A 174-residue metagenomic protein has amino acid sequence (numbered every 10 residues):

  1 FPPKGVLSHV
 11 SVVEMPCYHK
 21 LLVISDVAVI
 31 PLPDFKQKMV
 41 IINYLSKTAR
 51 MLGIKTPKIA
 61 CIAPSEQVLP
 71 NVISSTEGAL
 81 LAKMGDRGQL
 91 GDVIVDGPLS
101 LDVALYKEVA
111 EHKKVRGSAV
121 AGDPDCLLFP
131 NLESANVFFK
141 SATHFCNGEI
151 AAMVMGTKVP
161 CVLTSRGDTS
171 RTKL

Functional and structural regions predicted by a protein language model:
F1-V120, D125-F129, S134-L174: Anion-binding alpha/beta catalytic cores of soluble intermediary-metabolism enzymes, centered on
